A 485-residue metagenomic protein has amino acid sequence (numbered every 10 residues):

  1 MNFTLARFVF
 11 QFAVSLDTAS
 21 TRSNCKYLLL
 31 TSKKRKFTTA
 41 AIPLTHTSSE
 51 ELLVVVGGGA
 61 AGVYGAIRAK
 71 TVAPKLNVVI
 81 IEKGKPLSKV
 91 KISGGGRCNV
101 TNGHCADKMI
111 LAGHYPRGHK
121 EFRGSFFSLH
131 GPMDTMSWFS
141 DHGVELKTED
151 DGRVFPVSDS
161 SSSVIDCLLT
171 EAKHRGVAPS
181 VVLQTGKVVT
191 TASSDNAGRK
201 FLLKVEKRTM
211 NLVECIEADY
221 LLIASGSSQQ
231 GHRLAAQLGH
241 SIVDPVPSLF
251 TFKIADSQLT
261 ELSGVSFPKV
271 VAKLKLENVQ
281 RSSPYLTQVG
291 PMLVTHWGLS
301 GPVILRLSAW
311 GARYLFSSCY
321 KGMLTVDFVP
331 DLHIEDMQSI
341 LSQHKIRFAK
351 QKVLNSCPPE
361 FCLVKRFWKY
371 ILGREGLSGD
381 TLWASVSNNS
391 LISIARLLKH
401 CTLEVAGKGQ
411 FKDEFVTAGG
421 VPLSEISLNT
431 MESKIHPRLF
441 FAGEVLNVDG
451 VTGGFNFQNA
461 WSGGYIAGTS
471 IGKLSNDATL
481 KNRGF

Functional and structural regions predicted by a protein language model:
L44-A61: Beta1/beta-strand and adjacent pyrophosphate-binding region of the FAD-binding site in flavoprotein oxidoreductases
S49-E51, T209-Y220, T287-Q288: Core beta-strand elements of the Rossmann-like FAD/NAD(P) dinucleotide-binding domain in flavoenzyme oxidoreductases
V54, K70-G95: Glycine-rich FAD pyrophosphate-binding loop
V54-V56, E214-S227, A235-A236, M292-T295: Short hydrophobic core segments
K83, S88-A178, V294: Conserved N-terminal/central alpha/beta ligand/cofactor-binding core
A106-M109, S128, M133-G152, K204-E206 (+4 more regions): Residue-level recognition of phosphate/Mg2+-coordinating polar/acidic sites in nucleotide-handling active sites
S180-R199: A conserved short coil-to-beta-strand element within the FAD-binding core of flavoproteins
Y220, A224-L238, N447-T479: A conserved FAD-binding loop/helix module that cradles the flavin
